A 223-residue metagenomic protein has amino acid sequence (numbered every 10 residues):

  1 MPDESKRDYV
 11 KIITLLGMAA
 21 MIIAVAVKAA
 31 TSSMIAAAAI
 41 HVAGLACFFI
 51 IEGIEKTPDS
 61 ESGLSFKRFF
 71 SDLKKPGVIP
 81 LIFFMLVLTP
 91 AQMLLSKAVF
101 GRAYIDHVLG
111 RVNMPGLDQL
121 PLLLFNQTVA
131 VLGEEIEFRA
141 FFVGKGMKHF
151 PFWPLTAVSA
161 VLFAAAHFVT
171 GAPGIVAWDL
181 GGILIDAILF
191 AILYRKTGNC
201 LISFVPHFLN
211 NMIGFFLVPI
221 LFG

Functional and structural regions predicted by a protein language model:
M1-L73, L86, M93-L94, A98 (+2 more regions): N-terminal, membrane-interfacial amphipathic/helix-forming hydrophobic leader that caps and precedes the first
D8-T14, A37, H41, D72-L81 (+4 more regions): Residue-level signature of transmembrane alpha-helical entry/exit and packing/kink sites in multi-pass membrane
V10-G17, A29-A30, H107-N113, A130 (+1 more regions): Short, functional N-terminal and low-complexity linear motifs
G17-M21, H41-L45, G77-P90, L123-Q127 (+4 more regions): Alpha-helical transmembrane spans of integral membrane proteins, capturing the lipid-embedded, hydrophobic core of TM
S33-I40, I105-V112, I175-I185: Non-cytosolic membrane-interface motifs at loop->transmembrane helix junctions
E52, K56, L88, Q92 (+3 more regions): Alpha-helical transmembrane segments of polytopic integral membrane proteins, especially the permease/helical cores
S60-A130, K148: Juxtamembrane helix-loop-helix connectors linking adjacent transmembrane helices in multi-pass membrane enzymes
L117-G223: Transmembrane helix-loop-helix hairpins at the membrane interface of multi-pass integral membrane proteins
